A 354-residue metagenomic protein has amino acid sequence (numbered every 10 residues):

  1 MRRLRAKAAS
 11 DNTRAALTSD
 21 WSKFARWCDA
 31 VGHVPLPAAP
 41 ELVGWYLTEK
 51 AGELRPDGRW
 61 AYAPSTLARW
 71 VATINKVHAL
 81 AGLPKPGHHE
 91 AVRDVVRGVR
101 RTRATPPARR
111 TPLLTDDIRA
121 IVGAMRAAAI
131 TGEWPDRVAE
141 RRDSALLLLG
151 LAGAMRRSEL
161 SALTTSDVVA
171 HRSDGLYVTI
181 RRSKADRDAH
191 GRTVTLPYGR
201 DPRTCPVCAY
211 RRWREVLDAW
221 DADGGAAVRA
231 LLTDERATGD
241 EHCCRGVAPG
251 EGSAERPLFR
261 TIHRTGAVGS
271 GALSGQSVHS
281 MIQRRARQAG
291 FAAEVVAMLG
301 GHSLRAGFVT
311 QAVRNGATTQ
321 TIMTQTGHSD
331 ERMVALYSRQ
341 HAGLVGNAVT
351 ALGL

Functional and structural regions predicted by a protein language model:
M1-L354: Extended, non-catalytic subsegments within catalytic or DNA/protein-binding/adaptor domains
